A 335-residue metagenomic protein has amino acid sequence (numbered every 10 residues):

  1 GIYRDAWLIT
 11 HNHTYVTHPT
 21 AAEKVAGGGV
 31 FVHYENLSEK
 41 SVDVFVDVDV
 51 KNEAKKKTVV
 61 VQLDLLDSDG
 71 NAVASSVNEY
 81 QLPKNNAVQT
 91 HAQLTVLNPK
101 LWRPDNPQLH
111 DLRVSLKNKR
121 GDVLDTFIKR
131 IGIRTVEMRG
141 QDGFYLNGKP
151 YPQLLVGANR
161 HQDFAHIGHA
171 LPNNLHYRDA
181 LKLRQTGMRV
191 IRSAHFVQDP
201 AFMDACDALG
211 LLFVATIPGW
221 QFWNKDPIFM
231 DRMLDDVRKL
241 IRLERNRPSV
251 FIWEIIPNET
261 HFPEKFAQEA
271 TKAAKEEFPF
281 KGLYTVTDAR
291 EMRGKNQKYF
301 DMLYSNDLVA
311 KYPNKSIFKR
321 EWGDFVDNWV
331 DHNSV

Functional and structural regions predicted by a protein language model:
G1-P200, A205, G210-F213, D236 (+4 more regions): Secreted/periplasmic carbohydrate-active enzymes, especially glycoside hydrolases
A180, V190-V335: Substrate-binding/catalytic cleft of secreted carbohydrate-active enzymes, primarily glycoside hydrolases
